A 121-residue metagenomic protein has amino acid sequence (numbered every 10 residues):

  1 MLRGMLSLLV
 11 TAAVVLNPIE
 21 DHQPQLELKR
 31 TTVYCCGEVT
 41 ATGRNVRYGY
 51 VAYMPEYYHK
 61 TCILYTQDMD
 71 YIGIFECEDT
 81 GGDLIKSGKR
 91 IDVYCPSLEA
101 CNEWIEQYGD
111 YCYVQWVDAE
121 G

Functional and structural regions predicted by a protein language model:
L2-G4, A13-G121: Solvent-exposed, well-ordered loop and adjacent helix/strand elements within mature globular domains that form
